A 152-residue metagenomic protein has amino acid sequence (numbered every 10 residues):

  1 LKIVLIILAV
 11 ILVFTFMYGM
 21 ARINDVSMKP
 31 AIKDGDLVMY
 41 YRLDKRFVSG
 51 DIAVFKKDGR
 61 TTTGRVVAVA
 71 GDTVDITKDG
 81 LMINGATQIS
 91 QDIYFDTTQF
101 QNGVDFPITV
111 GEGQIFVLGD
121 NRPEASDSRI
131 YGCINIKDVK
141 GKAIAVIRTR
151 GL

Functional and structural regions predicted by a protein language model:
L1-K2, M28-A31: Short acidic/polar alpha-helix capping motifs at helix-coil junctions
K2-M17: Hydrophobic membrane-insertion alpha-helices, especially the h-region of bacterial N-terminal signal peptides
F16-R22, P30-L152: Soluble "head" domains of membrane/secretory-pathway proteins
D25: A short acidic/basic microdomain associated with nuclease active sites
